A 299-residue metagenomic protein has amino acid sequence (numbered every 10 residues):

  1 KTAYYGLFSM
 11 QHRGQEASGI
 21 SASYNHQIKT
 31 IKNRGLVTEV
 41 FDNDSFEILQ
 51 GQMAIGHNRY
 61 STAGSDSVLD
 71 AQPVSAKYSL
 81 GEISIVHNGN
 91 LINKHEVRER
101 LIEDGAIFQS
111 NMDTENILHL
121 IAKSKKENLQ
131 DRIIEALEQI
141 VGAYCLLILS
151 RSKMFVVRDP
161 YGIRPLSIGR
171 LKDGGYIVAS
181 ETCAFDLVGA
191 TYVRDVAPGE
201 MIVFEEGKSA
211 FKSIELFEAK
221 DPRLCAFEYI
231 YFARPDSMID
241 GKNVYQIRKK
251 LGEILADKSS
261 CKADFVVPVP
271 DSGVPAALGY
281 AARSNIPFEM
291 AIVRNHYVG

Functional and structural regions predicted by a protein language model:
K1-P198, V203-D264, V269: Conserved short alpha-helical segments that host acidic/polar catalytic motifs at enzyme active sites
T62, G273, N295: Residue-level detector of flexible, active-site-proximal loop/helix-junction positions within diverse enzyme catalytic
I92, V274-P275: Short alpha-helical
K123, E127, A281-A282, I292-V293: Alpha-helix boundary/capping detector
P198-M201, E205, P275-E289: Structured, non-catalytic alpha/beta "coupling" segments that mediate domain-domain communication and provide generic
K250-E253, P275, H296-Y297: ATP/NTP-dependent adenylation/nucleotidyl-transfer catalytic domains that generate, transfer, or process NMP-activated
N285-G299: Short, glycine/charge-rich flexible loops or terminal/linker lids adjacent to PRPP-binding catalytic cores
